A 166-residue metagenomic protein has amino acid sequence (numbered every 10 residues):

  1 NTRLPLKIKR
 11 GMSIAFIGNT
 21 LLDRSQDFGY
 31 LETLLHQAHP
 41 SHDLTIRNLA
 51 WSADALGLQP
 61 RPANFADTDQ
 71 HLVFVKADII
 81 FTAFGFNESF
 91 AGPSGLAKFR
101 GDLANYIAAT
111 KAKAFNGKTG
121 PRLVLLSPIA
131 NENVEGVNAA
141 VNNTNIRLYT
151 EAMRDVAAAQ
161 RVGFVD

Functional and structural regions predicted by a protein language model:
N1-R10: N-terminal pre-domain segments of enzymes
R3, F16, D166: Residue-level signal for pocket-adjacent positions within structured domains
I8, G29-R47, D54-D166: Alpha-helical cap/lid subdomain in secreted, periplasmic, or secretory-pathway luminal O-acyl-processing enzymes
M12-D27, S52-G57: Catalytic nucleophile-elbow at a beta strand-turn-alpha helix junction centered on a G-D-S/GDSL motif, marking
